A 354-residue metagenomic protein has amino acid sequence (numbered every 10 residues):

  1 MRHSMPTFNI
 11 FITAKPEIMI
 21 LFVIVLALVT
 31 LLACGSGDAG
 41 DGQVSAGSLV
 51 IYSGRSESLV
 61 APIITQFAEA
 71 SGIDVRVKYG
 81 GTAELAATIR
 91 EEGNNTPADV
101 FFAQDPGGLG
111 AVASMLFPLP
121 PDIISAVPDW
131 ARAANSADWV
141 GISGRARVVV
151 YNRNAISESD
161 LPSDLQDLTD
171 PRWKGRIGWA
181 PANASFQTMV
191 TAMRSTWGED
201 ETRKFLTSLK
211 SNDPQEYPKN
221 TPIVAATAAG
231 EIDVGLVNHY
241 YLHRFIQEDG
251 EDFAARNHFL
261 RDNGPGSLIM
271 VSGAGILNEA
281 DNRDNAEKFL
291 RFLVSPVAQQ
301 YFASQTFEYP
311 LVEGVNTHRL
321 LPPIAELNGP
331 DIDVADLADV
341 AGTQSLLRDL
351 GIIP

Functional and structural regions predicted by a protein language model:
L32-A33: C-terminal motif of bacterial Sec signal peptides marking the signal peptidase cleavage site
D38-V50, A68-A70, D170-R172: Immediate post-signal peptide segment of exported/extracytoplasmic ligand-binding proteins
V50-A61, G80-E84, R90, T96-I232 (+1 more regions): Extracytoplasmic ligand-binding site segments that recognize negatively charged/polar headgroups
P62-V77: Short alpha-helix C-terminal cap/hinge motif
G107-V112, D233-A254: A ligand-binding cleft/hinge motif common to bilobed small-molecule-binding domains
V148-A155, I269-N282, Y301: A bilobed periplasmic-binding-protein/Venus flytrap-type ligand-binding module shared by bacterial periplasmic
G175-P181, F292-N316: Periplasmic-binding protein-like
D200-T202, E308-P354: An extracytoplasmic/periplasmic, membrane-proximal ligand-sensing/linker region
